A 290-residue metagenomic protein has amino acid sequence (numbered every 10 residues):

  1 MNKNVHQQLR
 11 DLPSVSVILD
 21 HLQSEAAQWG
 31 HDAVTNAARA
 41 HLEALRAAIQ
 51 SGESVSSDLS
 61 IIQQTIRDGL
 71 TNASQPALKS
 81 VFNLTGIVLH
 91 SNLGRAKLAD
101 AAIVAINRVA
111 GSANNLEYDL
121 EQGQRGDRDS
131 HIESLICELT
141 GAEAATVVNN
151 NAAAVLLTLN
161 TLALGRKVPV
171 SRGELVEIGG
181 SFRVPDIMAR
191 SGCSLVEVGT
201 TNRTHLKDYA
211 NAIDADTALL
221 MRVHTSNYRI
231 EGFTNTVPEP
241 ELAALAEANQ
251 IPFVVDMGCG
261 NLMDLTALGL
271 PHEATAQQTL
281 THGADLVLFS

Functional and structural regions predicted by a protein language model:
M1-T71: Long amphipathic alpha-helical segments
L22-A26, L42-I49, E53, L70 (+11 more regions): Structural signal for hydrophobic packing residues in well-ordered secondary-structure cores of soluble enzyme domains
W29-D32, S51-S57, A77-S80, Q250-V254 (+1 more regions): Flexible, glycine/charged-enriched surface loops at secondary-structure junctions
R39, E43, L84-T85, R95-E121: Glycine-rich phosphate-binding segment of PLP-dependent enzymes
G52-D100, V104-I106: Long amphipathic N-terminal alpha/beta scaffold segment
N83, N92, N115, N149-N151 (+1 more regions): Asparagine-centered polar/low-complexity signal
V88-N92, D119, P169-S171: Short glycine-rich or small-residue beta-strand-to-loop segments that form or flank ligand, phosphate, metal/Fe-S
G123-S290: Conserved PLP-enzyme active-site core in the AAT-like
